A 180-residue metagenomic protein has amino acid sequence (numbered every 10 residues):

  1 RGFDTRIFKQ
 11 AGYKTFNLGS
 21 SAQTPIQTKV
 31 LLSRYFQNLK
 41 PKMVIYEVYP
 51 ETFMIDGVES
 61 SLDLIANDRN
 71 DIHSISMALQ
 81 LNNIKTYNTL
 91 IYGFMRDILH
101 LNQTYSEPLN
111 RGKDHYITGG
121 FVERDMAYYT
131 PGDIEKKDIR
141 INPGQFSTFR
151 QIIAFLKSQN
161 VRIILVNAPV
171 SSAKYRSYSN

Functional and structural regions predicted by a protein language model:
R1-A78: Membrane-embedded segments
F8-Y13, A127-G132, N167: Generic detector of short, locally flexible boundary/turn motifs and exposed helical patches
N17-A22, K136-N142, Y175-Y178: Second-shell loop/turn segments in exported
G19-S21, T28, I84, T89 (+2 more regions): Small-side-chain structural scaffolding
A22-Q27, Y49, R111-Y116, L156 (+1 more regions): Generic hydrophobic/packing signal
S61-I164: Secreted/periplasmic serine-hydrolase-like ester/acetyl group-modifying domain
K157-N180: Extended hydrophobic/aromatic segments used for targeting, binding, or gating
